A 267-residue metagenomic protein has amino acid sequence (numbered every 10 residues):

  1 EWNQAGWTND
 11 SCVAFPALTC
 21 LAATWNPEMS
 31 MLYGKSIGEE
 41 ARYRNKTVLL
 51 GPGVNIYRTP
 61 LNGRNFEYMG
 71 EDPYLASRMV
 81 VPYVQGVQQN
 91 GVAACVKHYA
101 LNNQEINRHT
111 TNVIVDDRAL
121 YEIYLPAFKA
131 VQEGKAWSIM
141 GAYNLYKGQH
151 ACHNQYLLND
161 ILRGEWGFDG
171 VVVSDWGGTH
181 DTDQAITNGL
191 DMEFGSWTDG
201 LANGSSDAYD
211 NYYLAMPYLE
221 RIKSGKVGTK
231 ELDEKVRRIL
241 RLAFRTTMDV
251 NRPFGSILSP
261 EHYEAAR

Functional and structural regions predicted by a protein language model:
E1-R267: Glycoside hydrolase catalytic-domain context in secreted enzymes
